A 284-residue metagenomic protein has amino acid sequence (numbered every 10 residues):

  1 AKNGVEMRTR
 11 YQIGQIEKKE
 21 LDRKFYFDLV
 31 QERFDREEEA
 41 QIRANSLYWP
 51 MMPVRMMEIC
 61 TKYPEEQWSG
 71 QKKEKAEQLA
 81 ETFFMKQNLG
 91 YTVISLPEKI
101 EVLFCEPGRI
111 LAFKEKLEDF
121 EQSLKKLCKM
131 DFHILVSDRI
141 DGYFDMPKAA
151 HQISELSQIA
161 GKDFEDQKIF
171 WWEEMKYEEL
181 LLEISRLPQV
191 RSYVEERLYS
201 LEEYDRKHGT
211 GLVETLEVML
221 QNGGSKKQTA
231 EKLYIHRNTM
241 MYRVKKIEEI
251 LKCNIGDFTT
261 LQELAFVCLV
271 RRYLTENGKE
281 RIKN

Functional and structural regions predicted by a protein language model:
K2-N284: Cytosolic nucleotide-utilizing catalytic cores of signal-transduction proteins
